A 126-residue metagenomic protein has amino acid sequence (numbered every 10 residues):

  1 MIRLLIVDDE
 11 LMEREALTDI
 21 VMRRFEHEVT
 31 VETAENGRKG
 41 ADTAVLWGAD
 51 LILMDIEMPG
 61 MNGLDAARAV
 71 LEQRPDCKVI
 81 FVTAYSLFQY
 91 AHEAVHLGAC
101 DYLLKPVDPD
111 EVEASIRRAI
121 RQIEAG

Functional and structural regions predicted by a protein language model:
M1-R3: Non-catalytic signal-transmission and effector/linker regions of two-component phosphorelay proteins
V7-D8, A34, I52: Conserved sequence signature across two-component system core domains
D9-L11, I56: Generic detector of well-ordered alpha-helical packing
L11-E32: Two-component/phosphorelay signaling modules centered on CheY-like receiver
H27-E35, T43, A91: Short hydrophobic/Thr-rich beta-strand motif most characteristic of the beta2 strand and flanking loop of CheY-like
A41-G126: CheY-like receiver
